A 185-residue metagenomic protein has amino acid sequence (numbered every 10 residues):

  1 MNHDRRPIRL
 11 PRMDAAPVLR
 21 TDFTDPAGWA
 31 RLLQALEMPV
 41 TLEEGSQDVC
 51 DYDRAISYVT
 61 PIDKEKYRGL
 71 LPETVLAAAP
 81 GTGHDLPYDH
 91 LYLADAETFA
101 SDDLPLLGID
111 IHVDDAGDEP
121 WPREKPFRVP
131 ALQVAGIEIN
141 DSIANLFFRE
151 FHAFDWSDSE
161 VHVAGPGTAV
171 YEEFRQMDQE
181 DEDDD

Functional and structural regions predicted by a protein language model:
M1-P130: Extended, charge-biased low-complexity segments that typically form long amphipathic alpha-helices/coiled-coils
D115-D185: Acidic, proline/glycine-rich low-complexity IDRs
